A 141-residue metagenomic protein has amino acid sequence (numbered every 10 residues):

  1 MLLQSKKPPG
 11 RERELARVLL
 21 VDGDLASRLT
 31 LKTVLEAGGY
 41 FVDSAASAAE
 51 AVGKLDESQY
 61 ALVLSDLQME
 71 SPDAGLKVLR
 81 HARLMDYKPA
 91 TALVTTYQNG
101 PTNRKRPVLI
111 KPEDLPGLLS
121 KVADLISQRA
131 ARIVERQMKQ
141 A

Functional and structural regions predicted by a protein language model:
M1-R17, G23, G100, D114-A141: Non-catalytic signal-transmission and effector/linker regions of two-component phosphorelay proteins
L25-D43: Two-component/phosphorelay signaling modules centered on CheY-like receiver
S44-L62, S120: Acidic, metal-coordinating helix/loop segments flanking the phosphotransfer/catalytic sites of two-component signaling
G53, A74-K88, Q98: Short amphipathic alpha-helix used as the core "switch/output" element in two-component signaling
D66-L67: Active-site residues of response regulator receiver
E70-P72: The feature encodes the CheY-like receiver
A92-T95: Hydrophobic/aromatic residues positioned on beta-strands within the core alpha/beta folds
I110-P112: A Lys-centered signature of the CheY-like receiver
